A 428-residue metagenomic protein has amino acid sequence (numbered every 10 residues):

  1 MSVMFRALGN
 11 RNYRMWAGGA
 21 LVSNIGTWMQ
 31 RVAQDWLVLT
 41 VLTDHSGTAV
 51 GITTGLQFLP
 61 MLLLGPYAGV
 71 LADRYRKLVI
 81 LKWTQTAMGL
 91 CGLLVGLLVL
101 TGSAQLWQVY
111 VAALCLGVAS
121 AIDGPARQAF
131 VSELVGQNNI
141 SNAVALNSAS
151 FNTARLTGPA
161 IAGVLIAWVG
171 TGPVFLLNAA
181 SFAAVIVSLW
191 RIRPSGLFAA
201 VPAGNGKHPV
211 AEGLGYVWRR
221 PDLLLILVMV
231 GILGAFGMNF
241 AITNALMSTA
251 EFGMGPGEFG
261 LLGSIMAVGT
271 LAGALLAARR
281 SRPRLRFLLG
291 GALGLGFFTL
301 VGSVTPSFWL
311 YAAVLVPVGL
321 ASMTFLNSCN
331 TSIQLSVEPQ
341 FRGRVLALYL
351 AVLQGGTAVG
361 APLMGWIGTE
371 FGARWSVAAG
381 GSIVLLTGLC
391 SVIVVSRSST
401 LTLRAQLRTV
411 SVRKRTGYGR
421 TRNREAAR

Functional and structural regions predicted by a protein language model:
M1-R424, R428: Alpha-helical transmembrane-bundle signature of multi-pass membrane transport and export proteins
